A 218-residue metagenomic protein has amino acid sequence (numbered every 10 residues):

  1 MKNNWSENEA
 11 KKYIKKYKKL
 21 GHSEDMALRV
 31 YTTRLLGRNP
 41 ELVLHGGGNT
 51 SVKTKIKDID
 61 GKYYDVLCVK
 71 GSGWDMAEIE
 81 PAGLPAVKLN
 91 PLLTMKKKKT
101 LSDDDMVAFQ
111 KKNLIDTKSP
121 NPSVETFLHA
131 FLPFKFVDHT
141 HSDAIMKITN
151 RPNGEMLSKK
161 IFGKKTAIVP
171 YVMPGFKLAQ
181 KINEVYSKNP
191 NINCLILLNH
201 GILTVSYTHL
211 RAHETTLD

Functional and structural regions predicted by a protein language model:
S23-A108, F127, F131-L132: N-terminal low-complexity or amphipathic/hydrophobic leaders
V52, H141, H200: Divalent metal-coordination and catalytic microenvironments
E80-P81, I148-N153, S206-Y207: Short acidic, glycine/serine/threonine-rich loops at helix termini
K88-I145, L178, K188: Short HxH-centered metal-ligating active-site micro-motif
K111-S119, K164-P174, G201-Y207: Flexible, glycine/proline-enriched loop segments at strand-loop-helix junctions that form or flank small-ligand binding
D143-G175: Class I SAM-dependent methyltransferase SAM-binding "motif I" and its flanking Rossmann-like core
T166-I182, N189-I196: A structural-propensity feature for long, helix-poor, extended segments
T208-T215: Conserved small/polar residues in nucleotide/adenosyl-binding loops
